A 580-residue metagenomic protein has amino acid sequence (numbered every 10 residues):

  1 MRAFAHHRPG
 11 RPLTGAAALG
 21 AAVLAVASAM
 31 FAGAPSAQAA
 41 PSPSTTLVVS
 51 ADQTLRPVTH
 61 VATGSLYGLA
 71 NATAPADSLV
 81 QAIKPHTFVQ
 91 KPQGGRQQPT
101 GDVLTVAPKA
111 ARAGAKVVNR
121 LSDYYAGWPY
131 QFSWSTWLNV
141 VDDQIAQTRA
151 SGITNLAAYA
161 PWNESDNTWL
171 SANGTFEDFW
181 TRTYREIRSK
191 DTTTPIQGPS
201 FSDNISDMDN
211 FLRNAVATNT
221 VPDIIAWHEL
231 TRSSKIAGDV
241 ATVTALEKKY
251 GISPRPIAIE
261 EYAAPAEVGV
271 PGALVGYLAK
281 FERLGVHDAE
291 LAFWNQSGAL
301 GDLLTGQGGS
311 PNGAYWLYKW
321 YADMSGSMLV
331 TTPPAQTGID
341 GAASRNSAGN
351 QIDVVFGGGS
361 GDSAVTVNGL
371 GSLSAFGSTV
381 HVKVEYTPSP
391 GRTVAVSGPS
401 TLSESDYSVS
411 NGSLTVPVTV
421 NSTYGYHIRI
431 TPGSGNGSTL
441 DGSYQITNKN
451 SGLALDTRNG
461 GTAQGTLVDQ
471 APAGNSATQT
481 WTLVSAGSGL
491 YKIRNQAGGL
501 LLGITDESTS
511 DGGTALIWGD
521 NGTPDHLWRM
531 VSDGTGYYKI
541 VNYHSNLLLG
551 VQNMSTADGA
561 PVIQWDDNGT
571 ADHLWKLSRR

Functional and structural regions predicted by a protein language model:
R2-A39: Secretory targeting and sorting signals
R2-F4, F31-A158, T181-G198, S310-N312 (+1 more regions): Non-catalytic accessory regions flanking glycosidase/transglycosidase catalytic cores in CAZymes
Y67, Q90, P161, G198-P199 (+3 more regions): Conserved beta-strand positions
A72, G95, Y124, D166 (+7 more regions): Residue-level marker for beta-strand->alpha-helix junctions and adjacent short loops that shape enzyme
A72, T100, G127-L246, Y250 (+2 more regions): Active-site cleft segment of glycoside hydrolase catalytic domains centered on the general acid/base Glu
T73-A74, Q97, N204-S206, S234 (+5 more regions): Flexible loop/turn segments at secondary-structure boundaries
L230-A299, G306-S325: Catalytic-core region of carbohydrate-active enzymes that cleave or remodel glycosidic bonds
N436-R580: Lectin-like carbohydrate-binding module/patch detector with strong preference for beta-trefoil
